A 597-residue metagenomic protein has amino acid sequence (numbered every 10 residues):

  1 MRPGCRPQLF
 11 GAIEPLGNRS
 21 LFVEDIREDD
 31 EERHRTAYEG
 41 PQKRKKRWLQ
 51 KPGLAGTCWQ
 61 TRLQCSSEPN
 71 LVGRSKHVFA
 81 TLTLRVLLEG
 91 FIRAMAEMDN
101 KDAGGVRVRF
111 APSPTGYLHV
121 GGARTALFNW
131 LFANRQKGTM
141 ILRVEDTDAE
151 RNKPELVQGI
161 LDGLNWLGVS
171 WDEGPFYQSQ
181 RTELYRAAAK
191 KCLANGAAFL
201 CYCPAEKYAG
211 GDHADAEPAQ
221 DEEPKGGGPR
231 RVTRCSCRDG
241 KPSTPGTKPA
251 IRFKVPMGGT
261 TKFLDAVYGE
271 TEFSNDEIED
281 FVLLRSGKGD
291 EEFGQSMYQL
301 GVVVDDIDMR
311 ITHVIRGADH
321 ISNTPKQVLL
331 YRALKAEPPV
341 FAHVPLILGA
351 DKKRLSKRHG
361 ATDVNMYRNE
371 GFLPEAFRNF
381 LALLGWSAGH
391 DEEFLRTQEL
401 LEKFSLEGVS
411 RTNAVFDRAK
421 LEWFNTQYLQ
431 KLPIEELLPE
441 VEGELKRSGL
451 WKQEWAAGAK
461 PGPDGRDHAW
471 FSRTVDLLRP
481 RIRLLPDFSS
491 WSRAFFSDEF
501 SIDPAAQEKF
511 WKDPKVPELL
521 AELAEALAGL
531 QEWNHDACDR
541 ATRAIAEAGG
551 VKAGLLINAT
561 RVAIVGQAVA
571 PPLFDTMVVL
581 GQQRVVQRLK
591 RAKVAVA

Functional and structural regions predicted by a protein language model:
M1-D29, A37-L82: Short, strongly patterned local motifs
V78-F79, T83-A94: Short, Lys/Arg-enriched N-terminal segments with co-localized hydrophobic residues within the first ~10-30 amino acids
A94-Q220, E292-Q295, S322-A336, A376: N-terminal Rossmann-like or analogous alpha/beta NTP/dinucleotide-binding catalytic cores that position adenine
P112-L118, V314, A544-G550: A short glycine/serine-rich beta->alpha loop
N152-P154, Q158, G168, Y177 (+5 more regions): Conserved nucleotide- and phosphate/pyrophosphate-binding catalytic cores in adenylate/nucleotidyl-handling enzymes
L200, P204-H343, L348-L355, D363 (+1 more regions): Active-site cores that bind ATP or allylic diphosphates and position pyrophosphate for catalysis
